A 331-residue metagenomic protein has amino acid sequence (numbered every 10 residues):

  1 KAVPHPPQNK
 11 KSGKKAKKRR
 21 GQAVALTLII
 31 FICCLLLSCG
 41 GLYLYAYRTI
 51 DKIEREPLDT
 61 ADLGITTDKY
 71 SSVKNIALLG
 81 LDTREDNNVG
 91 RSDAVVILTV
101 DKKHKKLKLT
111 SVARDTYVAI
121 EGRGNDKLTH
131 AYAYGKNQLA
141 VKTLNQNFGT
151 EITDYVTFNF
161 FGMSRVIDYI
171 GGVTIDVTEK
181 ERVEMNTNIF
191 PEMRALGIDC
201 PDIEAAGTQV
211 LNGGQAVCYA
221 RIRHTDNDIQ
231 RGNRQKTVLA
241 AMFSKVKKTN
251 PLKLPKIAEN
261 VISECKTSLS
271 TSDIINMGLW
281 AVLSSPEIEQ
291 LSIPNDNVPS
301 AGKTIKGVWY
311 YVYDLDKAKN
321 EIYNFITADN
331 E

Functional and structural regions predicted by a protein language model:
H5, G13-K105, N276-L279, Y310 (+1 more regions): Entry/capping segment at the start of metal-dependent catalytic domains with acidic active-site entry clusters
L63-T66, E85, T116-G124, E264-E331: C-terminal solvent-exposed extensions
S71-K74, G90-V95, H104-V112, R123 (+7 more regions): Extracytoplasmic
L79, E85, D115, K142-E151 (+8 more regions): Structured segments of extracytoplasmic/periplasmic soluble domains in secreted or envelope-associated proteins
T83-N87, D126-Y134, G149-D154, A206 (+4 more regions): Second-shell loop/turn segments in exported
S92-A94, N125, T129, N137-N145 (+8 more regions): Extracytoplasmic/secreted envelope proteins and their assembly/folding machinery, especially bacterial periplasmic
Y134-I198, S268-I274: Amphipathic, coiled-coil-like alpha-helical scaffolding segments used for oligomerization/assembly
D168-K253: Flexible, polar/acidic helix-loop-strand segments at domain edges
